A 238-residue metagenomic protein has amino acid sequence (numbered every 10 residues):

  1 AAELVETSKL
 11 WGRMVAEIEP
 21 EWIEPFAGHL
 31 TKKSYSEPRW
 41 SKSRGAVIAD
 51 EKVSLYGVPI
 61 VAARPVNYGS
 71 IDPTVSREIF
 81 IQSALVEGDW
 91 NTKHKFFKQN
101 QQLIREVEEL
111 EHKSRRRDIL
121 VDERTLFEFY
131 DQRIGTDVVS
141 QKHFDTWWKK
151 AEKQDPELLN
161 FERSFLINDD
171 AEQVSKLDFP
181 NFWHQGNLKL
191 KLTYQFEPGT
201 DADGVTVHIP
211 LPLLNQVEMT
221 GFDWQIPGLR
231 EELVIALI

Functional and structural regions predicted by a protein language model:
A1-W22, F26: Conserved nucleotide-binding/hydrolysis modules and their immediate coupling elements across P-loop/ASCE NTPase motors
E19-W22, L30, S36-E37: Core nuclear transcription-regulatory modules in eukaryotes
S34-I238: A positional "C-terminalness" feature that preferentially activates on distal terminal regions of long, nucleic
